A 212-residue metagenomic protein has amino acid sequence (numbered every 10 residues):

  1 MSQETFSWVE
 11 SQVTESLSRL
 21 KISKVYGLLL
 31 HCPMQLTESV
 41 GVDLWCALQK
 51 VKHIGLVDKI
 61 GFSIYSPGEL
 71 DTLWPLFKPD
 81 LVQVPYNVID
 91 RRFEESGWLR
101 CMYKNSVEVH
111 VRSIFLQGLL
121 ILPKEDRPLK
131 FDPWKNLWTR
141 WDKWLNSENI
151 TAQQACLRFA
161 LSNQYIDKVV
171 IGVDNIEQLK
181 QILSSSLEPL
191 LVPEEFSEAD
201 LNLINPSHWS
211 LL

Functional and structural regions predicted by a protein language model:
M1-F6, E38-V42: Short, solvent-exposed loop/turn segments at secondary-structure boundaries
E4-L20, Y65-T72, C156: Short, acidic/polar
W8, Q12, L28, R158-F159 (+1 more regions): Generic alpha-helical secondary-structure signal
E15, K24, A47-V51: Structural preference for long, well-ordered alpha-helical segments within the folded cores of structured domains
L17-L36: Active-site groove signature of glycoside hydrolases
C32-I204, H208-L211: Beta/alpha (TIM)-barrel catalytic core signal, keyed to glycine-rich beta->alpha loops juxtaposed to Asp/Glu that bind
